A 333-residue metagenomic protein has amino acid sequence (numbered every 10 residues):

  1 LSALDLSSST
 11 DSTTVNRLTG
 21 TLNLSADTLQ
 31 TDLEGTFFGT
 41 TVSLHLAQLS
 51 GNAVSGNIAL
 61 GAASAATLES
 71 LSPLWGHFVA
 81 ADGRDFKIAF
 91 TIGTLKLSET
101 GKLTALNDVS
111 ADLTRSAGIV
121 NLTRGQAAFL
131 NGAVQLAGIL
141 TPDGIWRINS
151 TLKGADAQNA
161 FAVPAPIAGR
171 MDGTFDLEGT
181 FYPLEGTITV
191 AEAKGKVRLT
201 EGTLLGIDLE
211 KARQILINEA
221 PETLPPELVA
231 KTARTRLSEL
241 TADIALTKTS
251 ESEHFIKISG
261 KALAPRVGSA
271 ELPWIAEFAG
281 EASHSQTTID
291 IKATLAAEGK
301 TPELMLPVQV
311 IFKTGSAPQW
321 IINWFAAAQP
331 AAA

Functional and structural regions predicted by a protein language model:
L1-T36, S70-P142, W146-A155, R170-T294: Solvent-exposed beta-strand/coil patches in large extracellular/periplasmic or lumenal scaffold regions
L44-A47, G138: Short, T/G/N/S-enriched strand-turn elements that build extracellular solenoid repeat scaffolds
H45, V54-I58, E185-T187: Flexible beta-edge/linker motif
V54-G76: Short, structured interface segments
A155-V163: Short beta-alpha connecting loops at secondary-structure transitions that line or flank enzyme active sites
D290-N323: Surface-exposed, gly/pro-biased binding rims or lids
I321-A333: Gram-negative outer-membrane assembly/targeting C-terminal domains
